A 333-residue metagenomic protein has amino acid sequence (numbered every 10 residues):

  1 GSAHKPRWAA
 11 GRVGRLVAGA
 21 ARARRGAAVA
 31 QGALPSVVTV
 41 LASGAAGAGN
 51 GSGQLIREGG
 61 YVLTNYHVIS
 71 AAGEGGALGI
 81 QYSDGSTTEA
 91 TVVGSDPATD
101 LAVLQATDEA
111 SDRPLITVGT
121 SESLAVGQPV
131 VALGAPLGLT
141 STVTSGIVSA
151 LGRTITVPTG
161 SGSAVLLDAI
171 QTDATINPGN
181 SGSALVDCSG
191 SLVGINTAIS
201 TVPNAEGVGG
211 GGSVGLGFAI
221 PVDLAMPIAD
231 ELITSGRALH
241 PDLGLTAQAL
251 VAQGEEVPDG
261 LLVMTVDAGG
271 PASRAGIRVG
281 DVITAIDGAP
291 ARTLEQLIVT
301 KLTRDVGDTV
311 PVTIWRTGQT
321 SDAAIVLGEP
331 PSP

Functional and structural regions predicted by a protein language model:
G1-R7, A28, E89-T91, C188 (+1 more regions): C-terminal recognition in membrane/secretory proteostasis and scaffolding
G1-S52, D230, T234: N-terminal activation segment of mature serine protease catalytic domains
A20-A27, T39-Y61, S86-E89, P114-T117 (+4 more regions): A conserved glycine-rich beta-strand in the N-terminal activation segment of trypsin-fold
V37-L41, L63-Y66, A125-P136, I170-I176 (+5 more regions): Active-site-proximal beta-strands of protease catalytic cores
V40, G76-S83, A132-L133, V310-I314: Short conserved beta-strand and strand-loop elements enriched in small hydrophobics with frequent Asp/Gly
E58-G59, N65-A98, D108-D112: Catalytic-histidine neighborhood of serine endopeptidases, predominantly the chymotrypsin-like S1/PA family
V68, I116, Q128-S163, G236: Flexible, gly/ser-rich surface segments that form the specificity/activation loops bordering the active-site cleft
T107-I116, I147-G215, V222-L224, V251-A252 (+1 more regions): Active-site region of chymotrypsin-like
